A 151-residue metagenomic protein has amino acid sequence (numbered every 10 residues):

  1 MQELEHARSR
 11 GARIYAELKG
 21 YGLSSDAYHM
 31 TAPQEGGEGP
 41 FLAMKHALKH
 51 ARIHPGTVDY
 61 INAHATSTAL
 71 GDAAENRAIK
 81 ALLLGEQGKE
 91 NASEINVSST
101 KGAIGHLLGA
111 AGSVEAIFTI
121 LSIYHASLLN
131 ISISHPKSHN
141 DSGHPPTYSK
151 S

Functional and structural regions predicted by a protein language model:
M1-A51, D59-Y60: Condensing-enzyme catalytic core mediating Claisen C-C bond formation in acyl metabolism
R8-R13, P55, Q87-E90, H125-S132: Phosphate-handling active-site elements
R13, I53-T57, A63, A74 (+1 more regions): Short gly/pro-enriched beta-turn/loop segments at secondary-structure junctions
I14, A73-V97: Acidic-glycine-rich active-site phosphate/pyrophosphate-binding loop
Y21-E35, A63-A73, S93-S149: Acyl-CoA/ACP chain-elongation machinery
A43-A51, A78, L82, E115 (+1 more regions): Stable alpha-helical structural segments in soluble proteins, enriched in small hydrophobic residues
I53-T57, E86-S93, G143, T147-S151: Flexible, low-complexity linker/loop segments at domain and module junctions
